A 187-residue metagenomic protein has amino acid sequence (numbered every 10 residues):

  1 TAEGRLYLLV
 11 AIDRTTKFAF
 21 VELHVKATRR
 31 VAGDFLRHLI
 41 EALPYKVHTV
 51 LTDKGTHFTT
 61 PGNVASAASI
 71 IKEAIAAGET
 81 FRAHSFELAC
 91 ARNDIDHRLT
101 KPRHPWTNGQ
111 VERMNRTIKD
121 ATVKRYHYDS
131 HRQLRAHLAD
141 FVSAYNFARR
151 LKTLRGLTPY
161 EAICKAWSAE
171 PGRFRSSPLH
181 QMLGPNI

Functional and structural regions predicted by a protein language model:
T1-F20: An active-site-proximal beta-strand-loop segment
G4-R5, V21-T49, A76: Active-site beta-loop-alpha junctions of metal-dependent nucleic acid enzymes, especially the RNase H-like/DDE
A11, K17, L36, V50-D53 (+8 more regions): Mobile genetic element proteins and their domesticated derivatives, centered on retroelements and DNA transposons
V25, N63-A67, R113-M114: Short, glycine/charged-enriched secondary-structure capping and boundary segments
T28, A32, R82, T107 (+2 more regions): Hydrophobic (often cysteine-bearing) scaffold residues that line and stabilize catalytic clefts of nucleotide/cofactor
L43-G78, K101-R103, N108, R155-Y160: Acidic/histidine-rich, metal-coordinating catalytic segments
S69-G78, N93-I95, R116-I187: C-terminal domain-tail junction helix/linker
S85-F86, F141: Residues within well-ordered alpha-helices
